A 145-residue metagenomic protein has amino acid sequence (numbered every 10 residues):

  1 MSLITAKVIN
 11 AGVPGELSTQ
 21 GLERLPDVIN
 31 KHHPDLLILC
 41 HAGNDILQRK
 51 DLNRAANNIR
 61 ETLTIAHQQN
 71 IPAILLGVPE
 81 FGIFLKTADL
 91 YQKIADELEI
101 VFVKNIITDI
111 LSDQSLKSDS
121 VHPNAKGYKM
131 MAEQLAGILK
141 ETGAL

Functional and structural regions predicted by a protein language model:
L3-I4, Q20-L145: Alpha-helical cap/lid subdomain in secreted, periplasmic, or secretory-pathway luminal O-acyl-processing enzymes
T5-S18: A short beta-strand-loop structural module common to alpha/beta enzyme folds
